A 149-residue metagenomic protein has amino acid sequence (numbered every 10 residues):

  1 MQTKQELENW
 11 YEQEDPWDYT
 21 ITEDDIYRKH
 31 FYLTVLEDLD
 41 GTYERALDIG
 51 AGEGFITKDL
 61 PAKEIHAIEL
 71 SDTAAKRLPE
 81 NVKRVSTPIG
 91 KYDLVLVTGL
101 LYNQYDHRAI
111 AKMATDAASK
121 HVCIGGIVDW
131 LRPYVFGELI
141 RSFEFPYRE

Functional and structural regions predicted by a protein language model:
M1-D38: Conserved class I S-adenosyl-L-methionine
Y43-G52: Conserved class I S-adenosyl-L-methionine
E53-K83: Class I SAM-dependent methyltransferase SAM/SAH-binding core
P88-L94: A short acidic, Gly/Pro-enriched loop at the edge of an enzyme's catalytic core that lines a small-molecule cofactor
L94-H107: A short SAM/SAH-binding and catalytic strip from SAM-dependent methyltransferases
M113-A117: Class I S-adenosylmethionine-dependent transferase superfamily signal
S119-V128: Conserved beta-strand signature within the Rossmann-like core of class I S-adenosyl-L-methionine
Y134-R148: Conserved Class I S-adenosyl-L-methionine
